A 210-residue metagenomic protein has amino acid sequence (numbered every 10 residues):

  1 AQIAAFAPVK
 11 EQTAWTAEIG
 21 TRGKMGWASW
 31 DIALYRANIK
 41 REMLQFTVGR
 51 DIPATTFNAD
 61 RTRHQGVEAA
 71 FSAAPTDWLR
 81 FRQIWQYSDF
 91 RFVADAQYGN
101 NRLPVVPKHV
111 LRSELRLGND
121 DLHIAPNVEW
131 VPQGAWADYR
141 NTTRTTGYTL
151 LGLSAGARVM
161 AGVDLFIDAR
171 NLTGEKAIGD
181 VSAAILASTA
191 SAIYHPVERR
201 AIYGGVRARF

Functional and structural regions predicted by a protein language model:
A1-A4, E42-R50, S88, F92-N100 (+2 more regions): Outer-membrane beta-barrel translocator domains and adjoining extracellular loop/strand segments of Gram-negative
I3-P8, T16, I52-N58, G66 (+4 more regions): Extracellular loop and loop/strand-boundary signature of outer-membrane beta-barrel proteins
P8-Q65: Membrane-embedded beta-barrel scaffold of Gram-negative outer-membrane proteins
T13-A17, K24-G26, R61-Q65, V105-L111 (+2 more regions): Residues that define the transmembrane beta-barrel architecture of outer-membrane proteins
I19-G23, A69-A73, Q83, S113-L117 (+3 more regions): Residues on the lipid-exposed face of transmembrane beta-strands in outer-membrane beta-barrel proteins
W27-W30, D77-F81, D121-A125, A161-I167 (+1 more regions): Repeated loop/turn-to-beta-strand initiation elements of outer-membrane beta-barrel proteins
R36-N38, F57-Y139, T173: Gram-negative outer-membrane beta-barrel transporters
K40, W130-A137, A157-F210: C-terminal beta-signal and adjacent terminal beta-strands/loops of Gram-negative outer-membrane beta-barrel proteins
